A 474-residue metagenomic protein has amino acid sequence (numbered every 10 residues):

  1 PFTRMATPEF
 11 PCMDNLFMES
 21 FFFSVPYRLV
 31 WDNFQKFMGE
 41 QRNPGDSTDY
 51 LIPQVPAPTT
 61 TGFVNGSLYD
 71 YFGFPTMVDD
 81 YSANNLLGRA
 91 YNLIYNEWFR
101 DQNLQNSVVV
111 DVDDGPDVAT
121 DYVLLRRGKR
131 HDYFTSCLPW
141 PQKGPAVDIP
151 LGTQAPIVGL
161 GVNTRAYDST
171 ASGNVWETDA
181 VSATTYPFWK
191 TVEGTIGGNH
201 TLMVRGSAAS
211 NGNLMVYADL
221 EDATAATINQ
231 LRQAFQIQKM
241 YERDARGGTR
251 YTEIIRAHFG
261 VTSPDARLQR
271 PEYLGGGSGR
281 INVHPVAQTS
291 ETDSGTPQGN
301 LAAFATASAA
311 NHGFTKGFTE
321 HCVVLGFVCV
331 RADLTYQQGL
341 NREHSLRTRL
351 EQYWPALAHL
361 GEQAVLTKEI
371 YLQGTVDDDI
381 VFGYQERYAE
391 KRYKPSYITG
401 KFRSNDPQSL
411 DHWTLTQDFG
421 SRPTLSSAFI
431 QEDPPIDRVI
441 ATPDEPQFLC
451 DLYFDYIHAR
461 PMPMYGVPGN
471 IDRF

Functional and structural regions predicted by a protein language model:
P1-F474: Intrinsically disordered, low-complexity segments
